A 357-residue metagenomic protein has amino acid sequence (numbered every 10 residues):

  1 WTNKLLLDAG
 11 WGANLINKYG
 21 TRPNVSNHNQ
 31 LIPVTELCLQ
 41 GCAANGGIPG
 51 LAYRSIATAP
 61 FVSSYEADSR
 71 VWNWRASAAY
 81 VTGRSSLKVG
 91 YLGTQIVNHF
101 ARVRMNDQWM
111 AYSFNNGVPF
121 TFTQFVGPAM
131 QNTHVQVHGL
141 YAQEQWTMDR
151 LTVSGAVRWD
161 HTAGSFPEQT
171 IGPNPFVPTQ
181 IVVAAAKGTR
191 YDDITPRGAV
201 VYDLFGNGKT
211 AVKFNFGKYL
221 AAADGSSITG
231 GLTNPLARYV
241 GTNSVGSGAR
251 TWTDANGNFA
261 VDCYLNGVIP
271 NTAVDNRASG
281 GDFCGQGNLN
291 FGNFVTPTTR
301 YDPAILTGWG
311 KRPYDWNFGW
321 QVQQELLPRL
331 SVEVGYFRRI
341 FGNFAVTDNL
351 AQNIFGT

Functional and structural regions predicted by a protein language model:
W1, A76-Y80, L140-W146, G198-Y202 (+2 more regions): Residues on the lipid-exposed face of transmembrane beta-strands in outer-membrane beta-barrel proteins
W1-Q143, P178-V182, A351-Q352: Replace "related TpsB outer-membrane translocases also match" with "some related outer-membrane beta-barrels such as
T2-L6, T82-G83, M148-L151, D203-N207 (+1 more regions): Outer-membrane beta-barrel channels and translocator barrels
A9-A13, V89-Q95, G155-H161, F214-K218 (+2 more regions): Transmembrane beta-barrel strands of outer-membrane/channel proteins
L15-P23, R84-S86, Q95-V103, R150-T152 (+6 more regions): Gram-negative outer-membrane beta-barrel proteins
L39-S55, E168-T195, A199-T357: Solvent-exposed loop/turn elements at secondary-structure boundaries
R70, H134-H138, D149, D192 (+2 more regions): Residue-level preference for beta-strand/loop junctions
H138-A142, L151-F166, I194-P196, V200: Extended, hydrophobic alpha-helical segments in both membrane/secreted and soluble proteins
